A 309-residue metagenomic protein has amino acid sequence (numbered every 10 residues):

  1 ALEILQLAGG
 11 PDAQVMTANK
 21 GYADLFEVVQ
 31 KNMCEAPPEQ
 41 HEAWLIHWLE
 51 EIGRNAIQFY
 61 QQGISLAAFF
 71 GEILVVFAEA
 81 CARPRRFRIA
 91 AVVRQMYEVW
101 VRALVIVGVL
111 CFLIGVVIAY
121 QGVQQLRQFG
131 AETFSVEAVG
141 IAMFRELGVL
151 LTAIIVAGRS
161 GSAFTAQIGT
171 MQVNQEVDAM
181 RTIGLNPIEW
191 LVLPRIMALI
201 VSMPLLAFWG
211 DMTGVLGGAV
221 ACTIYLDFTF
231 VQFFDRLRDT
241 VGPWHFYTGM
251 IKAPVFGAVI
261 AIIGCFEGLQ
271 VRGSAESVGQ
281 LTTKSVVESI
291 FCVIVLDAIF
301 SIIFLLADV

Functional and structural regions predicted by a protein language model:
A1-P38: Amphipathic alpha-helical interaction surfaces in cytosolic regulatory modules
H41-V92, E267-R272: Short, membrane-interfacial amphipathic segments enriched in basic
R85-I89, Y97-G108: Membrane-interface helix starts
I89, Q95, Y120-R145, M212-P254 (+3 more regions): Membrane-interfacial helix-loop-helix connectors in multipass membrane proteins
Q95, N186-A207, S285: Start (N-cap) of specific transmembrane helices in multi-pass transporter permeases
R102, I106, L110, A131-F164 (+2 more regions): Loop-to-helix entry region at the N-terminal start of transmembrane alpha-helices in multi-pass membrane transporters
Q167-L193, A275-V278: Short cytoplasmic-facing helical segments at TM-TM junctions of multi-pass membrane proteins
V278, K284-I302: Final/C-terminal transmembrane alpha-helix of multipass membrane proteins
